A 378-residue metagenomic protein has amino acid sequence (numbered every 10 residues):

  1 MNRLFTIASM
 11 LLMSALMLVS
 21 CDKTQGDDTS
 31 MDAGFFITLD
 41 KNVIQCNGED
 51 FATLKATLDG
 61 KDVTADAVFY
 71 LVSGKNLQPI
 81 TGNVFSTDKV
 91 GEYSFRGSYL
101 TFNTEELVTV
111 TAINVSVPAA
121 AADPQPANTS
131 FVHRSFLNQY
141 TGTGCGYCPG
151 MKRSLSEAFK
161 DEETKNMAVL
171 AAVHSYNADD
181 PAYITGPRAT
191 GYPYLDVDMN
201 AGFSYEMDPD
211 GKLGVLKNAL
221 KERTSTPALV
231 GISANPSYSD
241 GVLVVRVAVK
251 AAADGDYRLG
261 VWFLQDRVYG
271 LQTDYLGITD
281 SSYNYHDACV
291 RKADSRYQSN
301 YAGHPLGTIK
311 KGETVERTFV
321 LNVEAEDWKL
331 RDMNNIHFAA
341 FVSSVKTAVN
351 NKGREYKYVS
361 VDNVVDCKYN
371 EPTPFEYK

Functional and structural regions predicted by a protein language model:
M1-G48, T53, F102-V108, I113-P124 (+1 more regions): Bacterial Sec-dependent N-terminal signal peptides
I37-N42, G82, S233-A234: Surface-exposed, proline-enriched loop/turn segments that connect beta strands in immunoglobulin-like
T57, D66, Q78-V84: Short, solvent-exposed S/T- and G/P-enriched segments that are highly enriched in secreted/extracellular and lumenal
K61-N76, L195-V197: Change to "...patches in solvent-exposed regions of secreted, membrane-anchored, or virion-exposed structural
G82-E92: Solvent-exposed segments in extracellular or luminal domains encompassing
G91-T101: Append "Rare intracellular matches occur via the same short Y/T/C beta-strand/loop motifs
P126-K165: Local sequence-structure signature of Cys/Sec-based thiol-disulfide redox active-site neighborhoods
A171-K378: Short, conserved sequence motifs used for protein processing/export or organelle targeting and for catalysis
